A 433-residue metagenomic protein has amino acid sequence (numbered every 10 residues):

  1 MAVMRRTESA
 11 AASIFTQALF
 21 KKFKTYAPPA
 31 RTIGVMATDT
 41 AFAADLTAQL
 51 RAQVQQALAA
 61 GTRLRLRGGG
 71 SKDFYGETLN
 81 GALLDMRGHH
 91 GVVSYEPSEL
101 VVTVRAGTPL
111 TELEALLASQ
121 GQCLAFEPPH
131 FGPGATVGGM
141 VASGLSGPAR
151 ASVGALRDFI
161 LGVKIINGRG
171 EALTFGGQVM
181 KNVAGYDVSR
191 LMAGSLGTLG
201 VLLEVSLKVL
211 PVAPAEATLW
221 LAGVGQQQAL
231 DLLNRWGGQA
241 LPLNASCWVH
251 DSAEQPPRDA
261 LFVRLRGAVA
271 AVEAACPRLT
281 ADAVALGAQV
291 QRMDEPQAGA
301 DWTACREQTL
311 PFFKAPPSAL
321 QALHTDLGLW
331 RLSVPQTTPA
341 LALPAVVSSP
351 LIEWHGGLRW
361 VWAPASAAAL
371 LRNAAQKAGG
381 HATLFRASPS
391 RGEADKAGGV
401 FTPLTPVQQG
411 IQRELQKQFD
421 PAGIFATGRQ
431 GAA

Functional and structural regions predicted by a protein language model:
R5-S9, S13: Low-acidity, Ser/Thr- and Arg-rich intrinsically disordered low-complexity segments
Q17, K22-K24, P28-V102, P129 (+2 more regions): N-terminal flexible segment immediately upstream of the FAD-binding catalytic core in FAD-dependent oxidoreductases
A37-L66, M86-P133, V141, L145-Q178 (+1 more regions): N-terminal glycine-rich flavin-associated loop
E77-L79, R87, G132, A288-A433: Conserved glycine-rich FAD pyrophosphate-binding loop
T111-L113, Q227-D231, A270-P277, T338-V346 (+1 more regions): Short, conserved charged micro-motifs
A142, L161-L320: C-terminal substrate-binding/cap subdomain adjacent to the FAD-binding core in PCMH-type and related FAD-linked
